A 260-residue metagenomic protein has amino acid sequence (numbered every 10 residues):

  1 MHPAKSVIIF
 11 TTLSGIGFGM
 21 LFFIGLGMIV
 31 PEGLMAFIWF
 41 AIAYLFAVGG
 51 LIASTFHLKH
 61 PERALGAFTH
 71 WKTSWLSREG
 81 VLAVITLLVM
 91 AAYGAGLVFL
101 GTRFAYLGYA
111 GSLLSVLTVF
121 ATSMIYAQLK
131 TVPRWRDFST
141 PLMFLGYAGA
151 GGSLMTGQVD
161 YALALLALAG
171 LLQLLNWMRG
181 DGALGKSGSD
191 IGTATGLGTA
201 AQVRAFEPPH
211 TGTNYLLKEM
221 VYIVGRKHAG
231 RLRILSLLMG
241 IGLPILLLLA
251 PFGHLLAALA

Functional and structural regions predicted by a protein language model:
M1-G49: N-terminal signal-anchor module of multipass membrane proteins
P3, V7, L13, A47-G49 (+5 more regions): Residue-level signal for the start and early helices of compact helical domains
A4, M35-I38, H57-L58, G101 (+1 more regions): Short secondary-structure boundary micro-motifs
K5, T11, T73-S74, V81-A258: Long, contiguous internal "core" modules enriched in hydrophobic/ aromatic residues
G19, F23, I52, L58-P61 (+3 more regions): Alpha-helical transmembrane segments of polytopic integral membrane proteins, especially the permease/helical cores
L26, G33-V89: Membrane helical hairpin/interfacial module
G50-A53, A169, A260: Alpha-helical transmembrane segments of multi-pass membrane proteins
